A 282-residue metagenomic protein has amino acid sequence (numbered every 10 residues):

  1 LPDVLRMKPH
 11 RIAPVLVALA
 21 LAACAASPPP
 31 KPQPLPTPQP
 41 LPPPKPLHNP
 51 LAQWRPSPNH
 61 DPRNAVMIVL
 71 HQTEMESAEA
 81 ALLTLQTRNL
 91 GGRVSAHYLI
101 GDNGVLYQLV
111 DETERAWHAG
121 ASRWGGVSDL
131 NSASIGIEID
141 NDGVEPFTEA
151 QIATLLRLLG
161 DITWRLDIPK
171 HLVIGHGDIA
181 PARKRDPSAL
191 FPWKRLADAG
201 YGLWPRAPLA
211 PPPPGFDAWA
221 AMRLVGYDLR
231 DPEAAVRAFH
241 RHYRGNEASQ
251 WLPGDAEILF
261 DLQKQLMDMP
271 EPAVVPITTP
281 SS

Functional and structural regions predicted by a protein language model:
L1-R6: Short, Lys/Arg-enriched N-terminal segments with co-localized hydrophobic residues within the first ~10-30 amino acids
K8-R11: Bacterial Sec-dependent N-terminal signal peptides
A13-A22: Bacterial N-terminal signal peptides
C24-Q33, T148-S282: Basic/polar, cationic surfaces and motifs that engage anionic cell-wall and phosphate/carboxylate ligands
K31-D61, M67, E74-H171: Active-site-adjacent loop/helix surface patches within enzyme catalytic domains that shape the substrate-binding cleft
I68-H71, H240: Short, well-ordered secondary-structure micro-motifs within conserved domains or adaptor modules
